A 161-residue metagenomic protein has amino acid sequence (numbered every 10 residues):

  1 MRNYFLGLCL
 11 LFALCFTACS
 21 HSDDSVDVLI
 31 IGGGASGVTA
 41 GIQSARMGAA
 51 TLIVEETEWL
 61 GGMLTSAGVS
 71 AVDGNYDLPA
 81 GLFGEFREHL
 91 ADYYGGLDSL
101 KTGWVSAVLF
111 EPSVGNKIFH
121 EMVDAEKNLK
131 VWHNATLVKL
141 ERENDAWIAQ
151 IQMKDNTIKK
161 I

Functional and structural regions predicted by a protein language model:
M1-F5: Positively charged n-region of N-terminal signal peptides that target proteins for export
L6-L10: Hydrophobic helical h-region of N-terminal Sec-dependent signal peptides in bacterial secretory/periplasmic proteins
F16-A18: C-terminal motif of bacterial Sec signal peptides marking the signal peptidase cleavage site
D23-G34: Beta1/beta-strand and adjacent pyrophosphate-binding region of the FAD-binding site in flavoprotein oxidoreductases
D24-V26, D155-I161: Core beta-strand elements of the Rossmann-like FAD/NAD(P) dinucleotide-binding domain in flavoenzyme oxidoreductases
G37: N-terminal Rossmann-fold NAD(P) dinucleotide-binding loop
Q43, A49-A50, E55-E143: Conserved N-terminal/central alpha/beta ligand/cofactor-binding core
N144-A149: Short, hydrophobic/aromatic-rich segments at coil-to-beta transitions
